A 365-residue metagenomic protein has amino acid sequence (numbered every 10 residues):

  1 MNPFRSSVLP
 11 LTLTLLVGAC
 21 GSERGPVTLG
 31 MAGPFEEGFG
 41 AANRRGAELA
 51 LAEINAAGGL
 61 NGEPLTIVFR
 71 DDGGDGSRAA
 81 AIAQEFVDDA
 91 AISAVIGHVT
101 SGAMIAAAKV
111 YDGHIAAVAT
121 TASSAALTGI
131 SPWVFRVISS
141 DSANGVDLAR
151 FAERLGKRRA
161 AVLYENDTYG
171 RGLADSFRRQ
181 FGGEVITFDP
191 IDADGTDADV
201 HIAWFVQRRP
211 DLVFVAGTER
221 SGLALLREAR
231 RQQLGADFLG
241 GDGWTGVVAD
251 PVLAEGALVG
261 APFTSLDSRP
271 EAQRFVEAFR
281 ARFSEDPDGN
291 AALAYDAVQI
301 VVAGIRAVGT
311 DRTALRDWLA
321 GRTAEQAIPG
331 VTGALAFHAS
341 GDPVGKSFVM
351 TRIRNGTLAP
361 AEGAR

Functional and structural regions predicted by a protein language model:
N2-L16, C20-R365: Extracytosolic ligand-binding ectodomains
